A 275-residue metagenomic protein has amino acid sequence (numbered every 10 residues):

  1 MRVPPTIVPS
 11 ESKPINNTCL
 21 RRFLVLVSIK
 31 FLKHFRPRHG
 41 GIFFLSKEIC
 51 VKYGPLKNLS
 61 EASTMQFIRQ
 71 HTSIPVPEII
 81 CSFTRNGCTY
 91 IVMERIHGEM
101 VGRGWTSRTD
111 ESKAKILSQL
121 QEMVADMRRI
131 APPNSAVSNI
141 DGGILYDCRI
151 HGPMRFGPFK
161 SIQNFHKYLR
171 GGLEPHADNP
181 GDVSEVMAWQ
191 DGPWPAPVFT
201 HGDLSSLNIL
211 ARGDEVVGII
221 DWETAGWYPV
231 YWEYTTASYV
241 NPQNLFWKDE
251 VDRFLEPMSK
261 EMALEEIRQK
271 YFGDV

Functional and structural regions predicted by a protein language model:
M1-F31: Juxta-kinase regulatory segment immediately upstream of eukaryotic protein kinase catalytic domains
R21-L26, R69, W105, Y231: Short, flexible helix/strand-to-coil boundary loops that buttress conserved ligand/catalytic motifs in alpha/beta
L26, K33, L56-L59, L245 (+1 more regions): Conserved phosphate-coordination/catalytic loops
I29-R155, F159: ATP-binding pocket architecture of kinase catalytic cores
I49, Q70, V92-M93, Q119 (+7 more regions): Surface/interface recognition patches
M123-Q190, V198, A237-L255: Active-site catalytic-loop/activation-segment of kinase and kinase-like phosphoryl-transfer enzymes
F159-I162, W194-T200, S205, R212-A263: Active-site Asp-x-Gly
E261, R268-G273: Intrinsically disordered, low-complexity intracellular terminal segments
